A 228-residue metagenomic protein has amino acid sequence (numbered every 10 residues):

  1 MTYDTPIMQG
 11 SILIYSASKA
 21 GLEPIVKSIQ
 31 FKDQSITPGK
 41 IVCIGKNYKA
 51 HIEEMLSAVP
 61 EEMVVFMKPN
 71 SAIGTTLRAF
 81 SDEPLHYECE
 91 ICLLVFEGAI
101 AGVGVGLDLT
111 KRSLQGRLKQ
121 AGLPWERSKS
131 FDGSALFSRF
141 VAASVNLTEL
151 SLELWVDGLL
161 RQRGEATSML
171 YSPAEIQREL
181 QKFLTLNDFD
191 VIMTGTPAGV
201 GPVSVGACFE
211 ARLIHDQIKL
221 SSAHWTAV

Functional and structural regions predicted by a protein language model:
D4-V191, G199-V228: Catalytic-core "active-site belt" of small-molecule-metabolizing enzymes, emphasizing His/Asp/Glu-rich regions
G195: Glycine-rich anion-binding loop/nest that anchors nucleotide
